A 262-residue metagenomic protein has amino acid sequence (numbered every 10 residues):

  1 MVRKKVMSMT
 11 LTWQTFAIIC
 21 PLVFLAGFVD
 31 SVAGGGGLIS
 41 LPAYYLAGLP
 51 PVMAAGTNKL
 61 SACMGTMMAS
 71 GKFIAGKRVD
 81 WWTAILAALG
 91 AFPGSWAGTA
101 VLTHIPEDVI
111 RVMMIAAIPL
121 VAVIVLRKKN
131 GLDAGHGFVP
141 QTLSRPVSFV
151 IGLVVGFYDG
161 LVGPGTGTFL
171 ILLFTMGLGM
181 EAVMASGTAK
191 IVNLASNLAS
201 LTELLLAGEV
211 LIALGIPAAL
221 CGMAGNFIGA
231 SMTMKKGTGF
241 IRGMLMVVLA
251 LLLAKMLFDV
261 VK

Functional and structural regions predicted by a protein language model:
R3-P50, G135-S186: Selected transmembrane alpha-helices and immediately adjacent juxtamembrane segments of polytopic inner-membrane
F16, K59, M114-I118, A122 (+3 more regions): Residues within membrane-spanning alpha-helices of integral membrane proteins, especially the hydrophobic core/packing
C20, F24, F28, K59 (+10 more regions): Residue-level signature of the transmembrane alpha-helical core of multi-pass small-molecule transporters
L22-A26, A117-V125, G152-V155, A199 (+1 more regions): Hydrophobic core segments of alpha-helical transmembrane domains in multi-pass membrane transport and ion-translocation
V52-G56, S186-K190: Small-residue hotspots at the loop-to-helix junctions and early N-terminal turns of transmembrane alpha-helices
G56-V109, A116, N197-V247: Selective hydrophobic functional segments
M68-R78, M113-P140, S231, L251-K262: Transmembrane helix exit motif
V154-V162, S200-G208, G215, L252-K262: Hydrophobic alpha-helical transmembrane segments in multi-pass integral membrane proteins
